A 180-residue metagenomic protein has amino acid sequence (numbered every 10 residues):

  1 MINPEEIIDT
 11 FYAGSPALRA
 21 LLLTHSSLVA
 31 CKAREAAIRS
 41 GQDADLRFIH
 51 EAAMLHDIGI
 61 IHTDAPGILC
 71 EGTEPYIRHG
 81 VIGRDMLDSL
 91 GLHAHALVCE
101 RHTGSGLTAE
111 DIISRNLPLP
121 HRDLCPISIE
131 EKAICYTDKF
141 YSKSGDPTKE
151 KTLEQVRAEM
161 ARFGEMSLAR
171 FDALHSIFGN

Functional and structural regions predicted by a protein language model:
M1-E6, D111-I113: Acidic-glycine-rich active-site phosphate/pyrophosphate-binding loop
I2-E5, V29-I38: Long, contiguous secondary-structure blocks with strong helical propensity
N3-L18: Generic N-terminal amphipathic, Lys/Arg-enriched alpha-helix
D9-Y12, A30, R34, G83-D88 (+1 more regions): Amphipathic alpha-helical segments within well-ordered protein domains
A13, G41-L153: Divalent metal-dependent catalytic cores for phosphoryl transfer on phosphate-bearing substrates
A20-T24: A short, charge-rich alpha-helical start-of-domain segment used by transcription regulators
E159-N180: Charged phosphate-binding loop/patch that engages nucleotide di/tri-phosphates or the phosphate backbone of nucleic
